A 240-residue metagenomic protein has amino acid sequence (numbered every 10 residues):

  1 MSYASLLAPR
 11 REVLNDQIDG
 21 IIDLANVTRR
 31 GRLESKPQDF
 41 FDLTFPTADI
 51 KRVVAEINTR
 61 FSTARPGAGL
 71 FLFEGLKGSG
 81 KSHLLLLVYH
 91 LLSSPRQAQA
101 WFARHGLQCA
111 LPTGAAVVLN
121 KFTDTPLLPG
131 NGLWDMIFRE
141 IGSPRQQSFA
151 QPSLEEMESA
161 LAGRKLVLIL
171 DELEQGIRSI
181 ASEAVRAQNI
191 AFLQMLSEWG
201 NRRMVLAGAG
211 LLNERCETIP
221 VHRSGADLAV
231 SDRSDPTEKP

Functional and structural regions predicted by a protein language model:
M1-S79, L86, A226-P240: Walker A/P-loop-proximal flanking segment of P-loop NTPase domains
G67, Y89-V117, P144-P152, V221: Flexible phosphate/Mg2+-sensing switch loops adjacent to catalytic phosphate-binding sites
V88-Y89, T123, D171-E172, M204-C216 (+1 more regions): A short beta-strand-to-loop transition that corresponds to the Sensor-1 phosphate-sensing loop of AAA+ P-loop ATPases
H105, V118-L127: A short hydrophobic beta-strand->loop->alpha-helix junction that borders the nucleotide-binding pocket of P-loop NTPases
L128-E158: Short glycine-rich substrate-engagement loop in P-loop NTPases that contacts/grips substrate
E155-S159, A187-V205, S231-P240: Substrate-engagement module of ASCE P-loop NTPases
E158-R186: Conserved P-loop NTPase "ATPase switch" module shared by AAA+ and STAND
G163-V167, G200-A209: Loop/turn-to-beta-strand initiation segments
